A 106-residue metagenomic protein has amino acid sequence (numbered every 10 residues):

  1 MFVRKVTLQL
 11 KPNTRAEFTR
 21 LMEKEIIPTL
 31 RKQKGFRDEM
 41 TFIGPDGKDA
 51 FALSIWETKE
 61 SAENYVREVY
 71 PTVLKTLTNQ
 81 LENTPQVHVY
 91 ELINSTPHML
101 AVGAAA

Functional and structural regions predicted by a protein language model:
M1-A50, E57-P71, Q80-A106: Short S/T/G/P-rich N-terminal loop/turn motif that feeds into the first structured element of a domain
